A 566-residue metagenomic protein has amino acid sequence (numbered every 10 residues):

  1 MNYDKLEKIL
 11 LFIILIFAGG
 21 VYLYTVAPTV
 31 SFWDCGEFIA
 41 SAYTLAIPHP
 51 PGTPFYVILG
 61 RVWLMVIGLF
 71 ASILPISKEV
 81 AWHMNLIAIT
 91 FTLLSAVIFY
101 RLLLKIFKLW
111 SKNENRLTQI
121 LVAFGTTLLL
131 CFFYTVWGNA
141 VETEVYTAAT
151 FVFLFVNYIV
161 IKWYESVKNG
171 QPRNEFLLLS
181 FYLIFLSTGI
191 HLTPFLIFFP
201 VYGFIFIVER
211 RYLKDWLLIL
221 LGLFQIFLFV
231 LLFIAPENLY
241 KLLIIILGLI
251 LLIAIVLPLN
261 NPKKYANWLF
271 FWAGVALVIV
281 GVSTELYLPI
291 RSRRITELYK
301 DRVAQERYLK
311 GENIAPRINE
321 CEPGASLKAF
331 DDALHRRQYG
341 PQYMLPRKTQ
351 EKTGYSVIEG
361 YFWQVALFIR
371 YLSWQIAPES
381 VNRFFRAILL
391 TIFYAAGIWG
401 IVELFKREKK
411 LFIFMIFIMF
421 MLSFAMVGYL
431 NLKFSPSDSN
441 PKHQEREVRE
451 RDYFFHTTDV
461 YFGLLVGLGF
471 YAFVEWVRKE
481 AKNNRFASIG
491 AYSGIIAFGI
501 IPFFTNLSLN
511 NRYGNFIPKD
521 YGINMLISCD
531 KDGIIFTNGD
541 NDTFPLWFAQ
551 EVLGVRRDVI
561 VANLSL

Functional and structural regions predicted by a protein language model:
M1-V21, L94, K112-F124, I246-G281 (+2 more regions): Start-transfer (signal-anchor) and selected internal transmembrane alpha helices of multi-pass inner/ER membrane
K5-F32, L130-F132, V275-I295, M419-Y429 (+1 more regions): Transmembrane signal-anchor helices characteristic of membrane glycosylation enzymes that use polyprenol
F12, I16, L86-N113, L154-I159 (+1 more regions): Transmembrane-helix motifs of polytopic, lipid-linked glycan transferases
Y24-A27, L74-N85, I89, R116 (+8 more regions): Aromatic- and kink-enriched transmembrane "portal" helix at the membrane-lumen/periplasm boundary that abuts
S41-T44, T126-L128, F176-I190, Y202 (+1 more regions): Membrane-interface alpha helices of multi-pass inner-membrane proteins
S111-L117, V156-L177, I184-S187, G203-W216 (+1 more regions): Membrane-interface transmembrane helices that cradle and orient dolichyl/undecaprenyl
Y164-E165, I197-V278, I495-G499: Perimembrane helix-loop-helix junctions
F405, L468-F503: Signature aromatic-anchored transmembrane alpha helix within multi-pass, membrane-resident enzymes that catalyze glycan
